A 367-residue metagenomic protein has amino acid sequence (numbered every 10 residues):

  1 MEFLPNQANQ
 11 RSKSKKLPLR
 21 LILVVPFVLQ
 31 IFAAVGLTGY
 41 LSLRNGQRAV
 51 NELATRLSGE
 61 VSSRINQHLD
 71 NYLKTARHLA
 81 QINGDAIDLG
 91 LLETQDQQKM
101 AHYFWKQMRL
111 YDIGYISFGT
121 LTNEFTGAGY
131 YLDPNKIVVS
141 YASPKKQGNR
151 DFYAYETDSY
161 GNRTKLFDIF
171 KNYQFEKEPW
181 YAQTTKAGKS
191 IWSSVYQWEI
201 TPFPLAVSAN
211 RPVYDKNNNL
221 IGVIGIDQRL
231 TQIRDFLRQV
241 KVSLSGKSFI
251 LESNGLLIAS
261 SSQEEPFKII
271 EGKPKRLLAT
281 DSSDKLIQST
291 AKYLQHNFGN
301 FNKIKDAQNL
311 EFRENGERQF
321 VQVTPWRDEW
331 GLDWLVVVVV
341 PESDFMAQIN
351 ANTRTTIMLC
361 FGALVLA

Functional and structural regions predicted by a protein language model:
M1-L17, D151, S262, E271: N-terminal sensory and localization modules of signal-transduction and trafficking proteins
K13-R48, E52, R56, I357-A367: Extreme N-terminal signal-anchor transmembrane helix of membrane signaling/transducer proteins, especially in bacteria
L17, I233-R238, P341-A363: Membrane-interface helix-start motif
L41-H78, G84, L91-Q98, A347 (+1 more regions): Juxtamembrane membrane-water interface segments immediately C-terminal to a transmembrane helix
K74-K189, L237-V240: Extracytoplasmic/periplasmic sensory segments of membrane signal-transduction proteins
P134-N135, Y160-K165, N172-K177, A187-I191 (+2 more regions): Intrinsic low-complexity, intrinsically disordered coil/linker regions enriched in small/polar and charged residues
V207-R211: A short, aliphatic-rich beta-strand micro-motif
G222-R229, V321-Q348: Short, hydrophobic beta-strand elements of compact beta-sandwich sensory domains
